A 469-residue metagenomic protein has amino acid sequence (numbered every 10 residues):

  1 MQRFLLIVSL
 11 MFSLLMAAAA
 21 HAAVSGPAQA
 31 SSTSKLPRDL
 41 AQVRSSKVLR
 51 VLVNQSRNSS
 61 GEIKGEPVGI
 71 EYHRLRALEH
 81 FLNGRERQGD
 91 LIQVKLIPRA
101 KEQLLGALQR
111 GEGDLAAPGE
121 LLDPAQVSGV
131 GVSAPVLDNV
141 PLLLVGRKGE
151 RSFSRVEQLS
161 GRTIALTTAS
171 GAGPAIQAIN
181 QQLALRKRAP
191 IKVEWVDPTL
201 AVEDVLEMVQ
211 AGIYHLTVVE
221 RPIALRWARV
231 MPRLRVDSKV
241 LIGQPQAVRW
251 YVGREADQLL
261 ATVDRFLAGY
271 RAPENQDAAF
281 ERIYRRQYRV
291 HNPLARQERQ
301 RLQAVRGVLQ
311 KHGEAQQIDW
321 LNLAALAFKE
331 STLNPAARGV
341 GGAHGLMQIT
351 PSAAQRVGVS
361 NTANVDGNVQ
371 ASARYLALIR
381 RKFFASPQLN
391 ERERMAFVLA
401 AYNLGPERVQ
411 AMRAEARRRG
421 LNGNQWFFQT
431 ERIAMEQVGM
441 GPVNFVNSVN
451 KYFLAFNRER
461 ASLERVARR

Functional and structural regions predicted by a protein language model:
V24-L122, S128, W195-L200, V263: Extracytoplasmic small-molecule ligand-binding "clamshell" domains of the periplasmic binding protein/Venus flytrap
V24-Q42, G69-F81, R147-G173, R221 (+4 more regions): Extended ligand-binding regions for polar small-molecule ligands
R50-S59, G65-R85, L121, P141-L200 (+1 more regions): Bilobed "Venus flytrap"/periplasmic-binding protein-like clamshell domains and structurally analogous long
V53-R57, A134-E150, P222-F266, R286-H291 (+2 more regions): Periplasmic-binding protein-like
R76, R87-Q158, A224-R226, M231-Q244 (+4 more regions): Acidic, polar ligand-binding/catalytic clefts
Y251-V252, E393-E459: Catalytic and substrate-binding regions of cell-wall glycan-acting enzymes that process beta-1,4-linked
R285-T332, D366-V369, F383-P387, R468: Export/targeting segments at the very N-terminus of extracytoplasmic proteins
A336-S360, D366-L378, N424-Q425, V449: Substrate-binding/active-site groove segments that recognize and process beta-1,4-linked N-acetyl-hexosamine
